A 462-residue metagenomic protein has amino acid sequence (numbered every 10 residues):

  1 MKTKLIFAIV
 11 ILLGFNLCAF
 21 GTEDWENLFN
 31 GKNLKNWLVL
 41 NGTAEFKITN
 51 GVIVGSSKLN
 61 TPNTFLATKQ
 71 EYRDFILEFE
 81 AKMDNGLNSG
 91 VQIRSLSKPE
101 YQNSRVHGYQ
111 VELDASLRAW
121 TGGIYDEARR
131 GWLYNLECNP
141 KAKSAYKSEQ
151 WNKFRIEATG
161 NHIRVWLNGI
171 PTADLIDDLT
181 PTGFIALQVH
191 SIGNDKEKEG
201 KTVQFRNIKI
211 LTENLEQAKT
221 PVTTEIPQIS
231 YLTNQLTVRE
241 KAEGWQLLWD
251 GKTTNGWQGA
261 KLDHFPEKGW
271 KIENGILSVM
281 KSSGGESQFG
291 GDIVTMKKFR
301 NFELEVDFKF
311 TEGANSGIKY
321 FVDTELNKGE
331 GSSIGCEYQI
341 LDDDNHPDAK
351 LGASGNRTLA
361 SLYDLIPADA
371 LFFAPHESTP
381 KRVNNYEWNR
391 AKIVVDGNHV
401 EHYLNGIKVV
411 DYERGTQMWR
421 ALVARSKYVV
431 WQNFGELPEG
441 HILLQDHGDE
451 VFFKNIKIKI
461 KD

Functional and structural regions predicted by a protein language model:
M1-K2: N-terminal secretory signal peptides that target proteins for export/translocation
L5-F15: Sec-dependent N-terminal signal peptides
F20-D462: Carbohydrate-interacting regions of secretory-pathway proteins
